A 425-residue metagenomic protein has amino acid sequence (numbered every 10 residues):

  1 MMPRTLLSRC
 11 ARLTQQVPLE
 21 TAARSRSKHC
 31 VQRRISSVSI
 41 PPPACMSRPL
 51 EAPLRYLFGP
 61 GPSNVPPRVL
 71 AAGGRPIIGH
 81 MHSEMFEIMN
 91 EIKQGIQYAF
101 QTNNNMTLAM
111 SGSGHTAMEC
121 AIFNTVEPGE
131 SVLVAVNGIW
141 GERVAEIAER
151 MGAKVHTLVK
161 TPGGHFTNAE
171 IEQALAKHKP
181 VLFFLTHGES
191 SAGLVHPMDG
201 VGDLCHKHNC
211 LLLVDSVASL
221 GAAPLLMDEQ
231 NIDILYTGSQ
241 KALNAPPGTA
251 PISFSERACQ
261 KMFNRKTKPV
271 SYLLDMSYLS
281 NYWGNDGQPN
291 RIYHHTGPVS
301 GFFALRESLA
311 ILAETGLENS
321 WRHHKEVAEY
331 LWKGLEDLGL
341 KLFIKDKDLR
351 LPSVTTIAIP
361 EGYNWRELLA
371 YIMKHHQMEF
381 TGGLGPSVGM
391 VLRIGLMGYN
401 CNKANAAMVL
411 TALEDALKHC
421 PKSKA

Functional and structural regions predicted by a protein language model:
S36-S83: N-terminal "arm"/small-domain region of PLP-dependent enzymes with the aminotransferase-like
R55, P386-A425: PLP-dependent enzyme catalytic core of the Aspartate aminotransferase-like
N64-V65, Q240-K333, D337: Active-site C-terminal subdomain of aminotransferase-like
A72-C120, I139, R143-E149: Conserved N-terminal alpha-helix of the aminotransferase class I/II PLP-enzyme fold
V126-E142: Conserved PLP-anchoring active-site segment centered on the Schiff-base-forming lysine
H165-G221, I234, A242: Active-site phosphate-binding strand-loop segment of PLP-dependent enzymes
D228-Q240: Conserved active-site segment immediately N-terminal to the catalytic lysine that forms the internal aldimine
K341-H375: Conserved PLP-binding catalytic core of the aspartate aminotransferase-like
